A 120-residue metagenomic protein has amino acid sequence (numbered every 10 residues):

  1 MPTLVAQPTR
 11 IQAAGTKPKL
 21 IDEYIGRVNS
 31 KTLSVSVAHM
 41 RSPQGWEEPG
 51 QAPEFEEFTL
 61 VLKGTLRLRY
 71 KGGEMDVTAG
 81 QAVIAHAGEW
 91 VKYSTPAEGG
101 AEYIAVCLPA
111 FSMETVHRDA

Functional and structural regions predicted by a protein language model:
M1-S34, R41, P49, T115-A120: A short, N-terminal "cap"/entry segment at the start of jelly-roll beta-barrel domains of the cupin/DSBH fold
R27, E47-P53, Y70, S94-P96 (+1 more regions): Short histidine-centered beta-strand/loop micro-motifs that create catalytic or ligand/metal-coordination sites
K31, A87-M113: Ligand-binding loop in jelly-roll beta-barrel domains
S36, F55, A87: Exposed loop/turn and edge beta-strand positions of beta-sandwich/beta-sheet ligand-binding modules
H39-S42, P53-L68, V106: Short, conserved beta-strand element in jelly-roll/cupin
T65-R67, E74, W90, G100: Structural motif
G72-G88: Short acidic-glycine-tyrosine-enriched beta hairpin
